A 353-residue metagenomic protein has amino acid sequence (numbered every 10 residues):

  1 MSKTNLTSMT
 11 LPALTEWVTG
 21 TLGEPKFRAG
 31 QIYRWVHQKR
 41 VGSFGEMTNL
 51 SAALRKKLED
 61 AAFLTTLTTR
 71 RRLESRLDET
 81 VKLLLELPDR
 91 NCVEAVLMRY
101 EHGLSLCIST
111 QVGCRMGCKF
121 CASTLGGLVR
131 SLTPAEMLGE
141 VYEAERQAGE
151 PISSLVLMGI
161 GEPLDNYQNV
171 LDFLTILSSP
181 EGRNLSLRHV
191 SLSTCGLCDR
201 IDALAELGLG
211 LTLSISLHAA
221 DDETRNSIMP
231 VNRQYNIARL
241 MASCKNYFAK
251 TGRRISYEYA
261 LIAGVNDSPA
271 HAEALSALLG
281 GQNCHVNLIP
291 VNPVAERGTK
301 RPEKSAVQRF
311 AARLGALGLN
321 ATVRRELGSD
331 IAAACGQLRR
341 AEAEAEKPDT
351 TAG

Functional and structural regions predicted by a protein language model:
M1-V93, K245-R254, Y259-G353: Auxiliary Fe-S-binding modules of radical SAM enzymes
S75, S109-T110, S123, S193 (+1 more regions): Short linear Ser/Thr-Pro motifs
V81, V93, L104-I108, M116 (+1 more regions): Generic beta-strand structural signal
D89-G103: P-loop NTP-binding catalytic core
R99-E136: Canonical Radical SAM [4Fe-4S] cluster-binding loop centered on the CxxxCxxC motif and its immediate flanking residues
T124-S154: Conserved alpha-helical substructure of the radical SAM core
E145-S154, G159-A321: Conserved AdoMet/S-adenosylmethionine-binding subsite of the radical SAM
